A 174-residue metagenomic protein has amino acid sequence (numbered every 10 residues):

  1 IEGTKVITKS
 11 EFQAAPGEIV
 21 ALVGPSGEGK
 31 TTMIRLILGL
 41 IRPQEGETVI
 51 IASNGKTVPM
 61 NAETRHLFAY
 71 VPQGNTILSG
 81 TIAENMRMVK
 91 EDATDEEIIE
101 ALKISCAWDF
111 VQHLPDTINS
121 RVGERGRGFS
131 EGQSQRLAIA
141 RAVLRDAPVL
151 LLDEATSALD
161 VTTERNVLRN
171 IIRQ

Functional and structural regions predicted by a protein language model:
T4-T8, M33, V167: Conserved beta-strand immediately N-terminal to the Walker
K5-A15, V20, G46, I118: Conserved beta-strand
A21, A62, F68-Q73: ABC nucleotide-binding domain signature
V23-P25: The feature captures the beta-strand-to-loop junction immediately N-terminal to the Walker
T32, A69, G74, N85 (+2 more regions): ABC-family ATPase nucleotide-binding domain "signature/switch" substructure
L38: Helix-to-loop junction immediately C-terminal to a conserved catalytic motif
I41-R42: A position-specific signal in ABC ATPase nucleotide-binding domains
E47, I51-K56, R65, A83-E124 (+2 more regions): ABC ATPase nucleotide-binding domain helical subdomain, centered on the C-loop/LSGGQ "ABC signature"
